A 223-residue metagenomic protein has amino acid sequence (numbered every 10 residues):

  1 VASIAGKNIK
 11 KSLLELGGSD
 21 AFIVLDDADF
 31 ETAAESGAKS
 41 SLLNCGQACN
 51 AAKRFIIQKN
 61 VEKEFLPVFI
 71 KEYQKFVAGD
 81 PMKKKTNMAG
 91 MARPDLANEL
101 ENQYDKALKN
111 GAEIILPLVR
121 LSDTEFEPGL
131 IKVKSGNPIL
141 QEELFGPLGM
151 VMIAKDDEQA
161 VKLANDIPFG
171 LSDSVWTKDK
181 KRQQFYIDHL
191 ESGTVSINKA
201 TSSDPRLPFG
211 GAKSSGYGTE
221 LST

Functional and structural regions predicted by a protein language model:
V1-S135, I197: ALDH superfamily catalytic-core signature
I23, Y104, K109, E125-T223: Conserved C-terminal structural/oligomerization subdomain of aldehyde/semialdehyde dehydrogenase
